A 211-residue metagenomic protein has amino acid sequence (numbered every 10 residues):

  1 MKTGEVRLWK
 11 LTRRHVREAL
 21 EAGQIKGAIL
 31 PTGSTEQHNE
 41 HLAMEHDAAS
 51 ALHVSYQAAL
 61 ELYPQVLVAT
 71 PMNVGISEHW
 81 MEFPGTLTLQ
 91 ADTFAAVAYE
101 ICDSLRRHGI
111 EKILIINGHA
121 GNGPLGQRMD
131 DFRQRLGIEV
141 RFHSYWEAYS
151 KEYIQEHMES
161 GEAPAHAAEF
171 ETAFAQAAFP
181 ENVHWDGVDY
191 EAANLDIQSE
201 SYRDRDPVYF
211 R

Functional and structural regions predicted by a protein language model:
M1-L114, G118-R211: Extended, histidine- and acidic-residue-enriched regions that form the cofactor-binding/catalytic faces
